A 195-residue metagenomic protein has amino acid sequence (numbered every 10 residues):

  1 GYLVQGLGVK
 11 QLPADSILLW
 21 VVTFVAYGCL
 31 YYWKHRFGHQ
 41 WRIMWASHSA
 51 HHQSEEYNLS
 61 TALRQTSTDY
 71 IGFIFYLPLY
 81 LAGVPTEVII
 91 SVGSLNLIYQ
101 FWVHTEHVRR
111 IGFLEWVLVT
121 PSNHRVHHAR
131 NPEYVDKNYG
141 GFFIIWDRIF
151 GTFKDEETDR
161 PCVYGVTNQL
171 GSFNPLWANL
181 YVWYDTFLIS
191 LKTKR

Functional and structural regions predicted by a protein language model:
G1-V21: Juxtamembrane/interfacial segments at transmembrane-helix boundaries in multi-pass membrane proteins
A14-Q169: Membrane-embedded catalytic scaffold of the fatty acid hydroxylase/desaturase
R160-R195: A membrane-cytosol interface segment of integral membrane proteins
